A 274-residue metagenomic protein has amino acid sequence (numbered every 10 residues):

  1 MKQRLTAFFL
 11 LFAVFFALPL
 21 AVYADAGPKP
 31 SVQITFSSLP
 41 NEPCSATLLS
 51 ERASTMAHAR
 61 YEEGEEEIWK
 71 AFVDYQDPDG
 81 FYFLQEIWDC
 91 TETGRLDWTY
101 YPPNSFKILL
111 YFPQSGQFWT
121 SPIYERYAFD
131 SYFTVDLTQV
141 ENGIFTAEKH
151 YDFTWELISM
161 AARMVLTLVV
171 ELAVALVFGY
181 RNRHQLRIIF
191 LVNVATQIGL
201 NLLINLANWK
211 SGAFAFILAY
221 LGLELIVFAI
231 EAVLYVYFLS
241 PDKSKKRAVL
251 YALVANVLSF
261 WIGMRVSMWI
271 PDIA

Functional and structural regions predicted by a protein language model:
F9-P19: Bacterial N-terminal signal peptides
L18-P28: Sec-dependent signal peptide cleavage junction
K29-L39: A short, amphipathic beta-strand motif
A59-Y100: Tryptophan-paired
N104-F112: A short, solvent-exposed beta-strand micro-motif common in secreted/extracellular proteins
F112-T120: Short acidic/polar inter-strand loop motif in beta-rich domains
P122-S159: Short, aromatic-rich amphipathic segments at membrane interfaces that lie adjacent to a transmembrane helix or signal
V165, V169-A173, V177, R181-L186 (+2 more regions): Generic detector of multi-pass transmembrane helix bundles and their immediately adjacent loops in polytopic membrane
